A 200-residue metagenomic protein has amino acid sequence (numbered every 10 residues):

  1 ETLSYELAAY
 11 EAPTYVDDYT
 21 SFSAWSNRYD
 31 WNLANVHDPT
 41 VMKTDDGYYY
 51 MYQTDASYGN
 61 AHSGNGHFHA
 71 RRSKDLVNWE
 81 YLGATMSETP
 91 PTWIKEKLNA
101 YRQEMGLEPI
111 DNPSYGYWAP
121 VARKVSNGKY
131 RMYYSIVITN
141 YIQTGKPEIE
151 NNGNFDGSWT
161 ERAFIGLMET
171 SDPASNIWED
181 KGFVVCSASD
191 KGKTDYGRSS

Functional and structural regions predicted by a protein language model:
E1-S200: Carbohydrate-active catalytic/glycan-binding domains of CAZyme proteins, especially the secreted or lumenal ectodomains
